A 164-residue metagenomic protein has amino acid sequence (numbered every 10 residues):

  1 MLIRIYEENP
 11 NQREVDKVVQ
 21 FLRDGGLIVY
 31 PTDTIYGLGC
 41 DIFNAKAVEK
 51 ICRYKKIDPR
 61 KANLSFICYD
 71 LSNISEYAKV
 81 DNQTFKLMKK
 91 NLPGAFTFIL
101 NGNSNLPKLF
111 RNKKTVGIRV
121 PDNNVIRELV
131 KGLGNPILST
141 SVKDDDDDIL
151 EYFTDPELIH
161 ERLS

Functional and structural regions predicted by a protein language model:
M1-S164: Active-site-adjacent structural elements in enzyme catalytic cores
